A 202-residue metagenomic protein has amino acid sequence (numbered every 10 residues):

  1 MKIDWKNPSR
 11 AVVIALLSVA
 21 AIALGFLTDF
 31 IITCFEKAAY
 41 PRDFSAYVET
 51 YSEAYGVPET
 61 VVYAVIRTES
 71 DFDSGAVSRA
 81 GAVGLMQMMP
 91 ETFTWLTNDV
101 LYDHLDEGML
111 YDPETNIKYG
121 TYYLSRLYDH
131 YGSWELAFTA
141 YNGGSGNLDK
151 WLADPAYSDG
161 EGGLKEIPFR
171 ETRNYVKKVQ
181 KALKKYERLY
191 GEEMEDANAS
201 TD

Functional and structural regions predicted by a protein language model:
M1-S9: N-terminal Lys/Arg-rich, disordered targeting/topogenic segments
A11-D29: Hydrophobic membrane-insertion alpha-helices, especially the h-region of bacterial N-terminal signal peptides
L27-D202: Catalytic glycan-binding domains that act on GlcNAc-containing polysaccharides
